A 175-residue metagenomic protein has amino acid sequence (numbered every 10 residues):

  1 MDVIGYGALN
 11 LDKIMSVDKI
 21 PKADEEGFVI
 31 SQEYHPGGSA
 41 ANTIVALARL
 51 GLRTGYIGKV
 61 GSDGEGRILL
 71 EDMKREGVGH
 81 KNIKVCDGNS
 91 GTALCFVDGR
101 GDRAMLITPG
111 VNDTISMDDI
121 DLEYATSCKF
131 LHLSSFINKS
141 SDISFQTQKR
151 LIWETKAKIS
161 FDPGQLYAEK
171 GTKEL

Functional and structural regions predicted by a protein language model:
M1-K59, G64-L70, R75: Glycine-rich phosphate/adenosyl-contacting loop at the front of the ribokinase-like
M1-L9, E71-V85, G99-L175: Ribokinase/PfkB-type carbohydrate-kinase core domain
I14, G27-S31, G91, R100 (+2 more regions): Generic hydrophobic-segment detector
R53-T54, G91, R103: A common structural microfeature
G58-S62, K81-S90: Beta-strand->loop->alpha-helix junctions that form or flank phosphate-binding loops in nucleotide-handling enzymes
